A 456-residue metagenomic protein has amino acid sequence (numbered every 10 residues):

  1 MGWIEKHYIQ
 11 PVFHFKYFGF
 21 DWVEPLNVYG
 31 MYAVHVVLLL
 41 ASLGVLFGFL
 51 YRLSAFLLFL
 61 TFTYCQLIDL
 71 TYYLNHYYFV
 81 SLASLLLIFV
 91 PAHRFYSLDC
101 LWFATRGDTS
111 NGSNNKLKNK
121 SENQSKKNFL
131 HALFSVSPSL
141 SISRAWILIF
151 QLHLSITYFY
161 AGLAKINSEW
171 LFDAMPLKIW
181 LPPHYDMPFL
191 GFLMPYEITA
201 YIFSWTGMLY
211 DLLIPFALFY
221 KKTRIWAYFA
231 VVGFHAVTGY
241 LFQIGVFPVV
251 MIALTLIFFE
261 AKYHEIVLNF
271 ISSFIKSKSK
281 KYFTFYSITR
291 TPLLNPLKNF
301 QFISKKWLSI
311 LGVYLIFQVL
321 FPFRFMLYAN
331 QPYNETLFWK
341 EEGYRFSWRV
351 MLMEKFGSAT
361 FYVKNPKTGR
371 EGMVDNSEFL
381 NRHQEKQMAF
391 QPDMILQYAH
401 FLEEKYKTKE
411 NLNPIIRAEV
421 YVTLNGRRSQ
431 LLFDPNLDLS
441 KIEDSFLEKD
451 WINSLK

Functional and structural regions predicted by a protein language model:
M1-K456: Alpha-helical membrane-anchoring segments
